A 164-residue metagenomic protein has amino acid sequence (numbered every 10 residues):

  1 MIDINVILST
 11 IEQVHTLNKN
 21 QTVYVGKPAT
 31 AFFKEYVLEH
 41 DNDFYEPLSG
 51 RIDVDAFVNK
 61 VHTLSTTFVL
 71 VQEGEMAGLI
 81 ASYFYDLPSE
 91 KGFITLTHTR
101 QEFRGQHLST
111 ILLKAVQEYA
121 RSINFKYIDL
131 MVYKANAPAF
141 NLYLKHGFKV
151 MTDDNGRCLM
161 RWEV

Functional and structural regions predicted by a protein language model:
D3-Q13, K126-A137, L144-V164: C-terminal "cap" of GNAT-fold acetyltransferases
N5-T95, R100-Q101, L113-K114, Y119 (+1 more regions): Acetyl-CoA-dependent GNAT
P28-A29, E73, E102, K126 (+2 more regions): Generic structural motif
P47, Q106, I128-D129: A generic secondary-structure micro-motif detector that highlights 1-2 residue hydrophobic/ambivalent hotspots embedded
V54-A56, I111-L113, F125, L159-E163: Short C-terminal domain-edge/linker segments immediately following a structured domain
F93, N124-Y127: Short loop/turn motifs at secondary-structure junctions
R100-I111, I123, K134-N141, K145: Conserved glycine-rich acetyl-CoA-binding loop
